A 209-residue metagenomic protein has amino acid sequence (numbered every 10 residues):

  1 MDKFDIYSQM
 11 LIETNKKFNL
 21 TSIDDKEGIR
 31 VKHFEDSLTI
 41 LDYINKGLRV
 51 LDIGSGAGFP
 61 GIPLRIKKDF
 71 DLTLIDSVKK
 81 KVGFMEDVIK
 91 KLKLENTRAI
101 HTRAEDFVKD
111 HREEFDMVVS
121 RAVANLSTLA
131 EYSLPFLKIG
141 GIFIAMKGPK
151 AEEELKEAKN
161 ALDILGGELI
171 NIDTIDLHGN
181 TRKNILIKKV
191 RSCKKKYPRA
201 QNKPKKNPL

Functional and structural regions predicted by a protein language model:
D2-G47, L51, K80-T97: Class I SAM-dependent transferase core
A57-D69: Conserved SAM-binding loop of SAM-dependent methyltransferases across substrates and taxa, primarily the Class I
D71-D76: Conserved SAM-binding motif I beta-strand of class I
K81-G83, A151, L155: Short alpha-helix immediately C-terminal to the canonical SAM-binding loop
E105, K109-M117: A short acidic, Gly/Pro-enriched loop at the edge of an enzyme's catalytic core that lines a small-molecule cofactor
D116-A130, L134-P135, P149: A short SAM/SAH-binding and catalytic strip from SAM-dependent methyltransferases
L137-I139: Helix-to-beta-strand junctions that scaffold the AdoMet/dcAdoMet cofactor pocket in Class I SAM-dependent enzymes
K156-L209: SAM/dcSAM-binding transferase cores
